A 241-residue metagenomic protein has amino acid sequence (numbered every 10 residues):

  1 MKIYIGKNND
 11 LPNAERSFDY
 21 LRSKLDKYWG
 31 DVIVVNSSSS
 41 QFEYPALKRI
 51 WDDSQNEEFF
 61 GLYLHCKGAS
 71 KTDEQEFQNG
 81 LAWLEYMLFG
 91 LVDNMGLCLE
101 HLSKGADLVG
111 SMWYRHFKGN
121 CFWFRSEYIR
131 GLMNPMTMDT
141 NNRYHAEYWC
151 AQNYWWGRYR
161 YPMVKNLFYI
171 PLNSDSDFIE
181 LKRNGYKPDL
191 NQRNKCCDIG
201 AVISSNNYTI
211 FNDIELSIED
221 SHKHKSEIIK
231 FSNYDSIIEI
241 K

Functional and structural regions predicted by a protein language model:
M1-K241: ER/Golgi luminal nucleotide-sugar-dependent glycosyltransferases, focusing on the catalytic module
